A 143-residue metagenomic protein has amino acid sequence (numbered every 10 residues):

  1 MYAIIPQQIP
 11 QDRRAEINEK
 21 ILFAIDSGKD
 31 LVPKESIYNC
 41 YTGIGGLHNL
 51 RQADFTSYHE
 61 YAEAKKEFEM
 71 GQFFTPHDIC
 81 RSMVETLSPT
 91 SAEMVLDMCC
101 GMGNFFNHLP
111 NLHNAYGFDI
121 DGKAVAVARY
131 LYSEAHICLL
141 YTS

Functional and structural regions predicted by a protein language model:
Y2-V127: Class I S-adenosyl-L-methionine
A115, A135-I137: Hydrophobic/aromatic anchor residues within beta-strands of the central parallel beta-sheet of Rossmann-like
A128-A135: Short, conserved SAM-binding/catalytic segment of Class I S-adenosyl-L-methionine-dependent methyltransferases
Y141-T142: Conserved small/polar residues in nucleotide/adenosyl-binding loops
